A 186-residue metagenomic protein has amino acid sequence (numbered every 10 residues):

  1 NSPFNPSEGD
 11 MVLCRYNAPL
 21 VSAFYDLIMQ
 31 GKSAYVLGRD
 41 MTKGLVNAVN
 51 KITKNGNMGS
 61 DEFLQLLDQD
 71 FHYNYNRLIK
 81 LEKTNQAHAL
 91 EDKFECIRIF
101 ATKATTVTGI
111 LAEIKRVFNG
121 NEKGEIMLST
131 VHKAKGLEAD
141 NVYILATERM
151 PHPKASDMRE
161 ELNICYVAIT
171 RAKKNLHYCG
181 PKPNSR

Functional and structural regions predicted by a protein language model:
N1-R39, R116-V117: Helicase P-loop NTPase motor core
V12-L13, Y35-V36, I144, H177-G180: A structural signal for short, well-ordered beta-strand segments and their strand-loop junctions that often border
N17, E148, K182: Residue-level signal for short, function-critical loop segments
P19, M41, E161-I164: Helical mechanochemical/support elements of P-loop NTPase systems and associated helical scaffolds
K32-K54: Conserved beta-strand -> loop -> alpha-helix junction used to position metal-binding or nucleic-acid-contacting
G38-D40, H132, K182: Residues at the C-termini of beta-strands that transition into short coil/loop
N50-C179: Conserved helicase C-terminal RecA-like lobe
N184-R186: Long, charged, helix-prone linker segments
